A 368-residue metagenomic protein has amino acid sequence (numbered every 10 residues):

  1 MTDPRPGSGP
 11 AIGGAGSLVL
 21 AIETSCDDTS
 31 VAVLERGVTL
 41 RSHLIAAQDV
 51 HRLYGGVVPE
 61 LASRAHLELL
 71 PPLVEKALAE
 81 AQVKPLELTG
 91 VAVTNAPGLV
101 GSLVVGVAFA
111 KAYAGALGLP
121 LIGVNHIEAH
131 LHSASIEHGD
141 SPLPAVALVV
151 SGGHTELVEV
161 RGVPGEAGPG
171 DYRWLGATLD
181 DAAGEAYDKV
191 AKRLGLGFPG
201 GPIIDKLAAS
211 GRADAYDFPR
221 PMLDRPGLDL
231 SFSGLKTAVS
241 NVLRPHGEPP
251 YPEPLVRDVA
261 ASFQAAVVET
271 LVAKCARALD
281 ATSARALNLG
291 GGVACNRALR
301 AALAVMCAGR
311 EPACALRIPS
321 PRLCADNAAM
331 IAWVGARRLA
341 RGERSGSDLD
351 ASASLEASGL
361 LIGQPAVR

Functional and structural regions predicted by a protein language model:
M1-S17, G123-V146, V334: Conserved phosphate-binding catalytic cores of ATP/NTP-utilizing and phosphoryl-transfer enzymes
T2-L18, S25, A32, S42-H43 (+3 more regions): A short helix-loop
A15-P97, H126: N-terminal beta-alpha supersecondary unit
K84, K206-L287, N296-G309, L360-R368: A contiguous, well-structured pocket-lining segment that forms one wall/lid of small-molecule binding clefts in soluble
E87-H138: Glycine-rich phosphate-binding loop and adjoining helix at the ATP-binding site of ATP-dependent phosphoryl-transfer
V93-A96, Y113, S151, L287-N296: Glycine-rich beta-strand-to-loop/alpha-helix junction loops that act as flexible
G123-V124, L303-I331: Conserved phosphate-binding/catalytic loops in two-lobed NTP-binding clefts
P319-L361: Glycine-rich phosphate-binding/hydrolytic loop that grips phosphoryl groups
